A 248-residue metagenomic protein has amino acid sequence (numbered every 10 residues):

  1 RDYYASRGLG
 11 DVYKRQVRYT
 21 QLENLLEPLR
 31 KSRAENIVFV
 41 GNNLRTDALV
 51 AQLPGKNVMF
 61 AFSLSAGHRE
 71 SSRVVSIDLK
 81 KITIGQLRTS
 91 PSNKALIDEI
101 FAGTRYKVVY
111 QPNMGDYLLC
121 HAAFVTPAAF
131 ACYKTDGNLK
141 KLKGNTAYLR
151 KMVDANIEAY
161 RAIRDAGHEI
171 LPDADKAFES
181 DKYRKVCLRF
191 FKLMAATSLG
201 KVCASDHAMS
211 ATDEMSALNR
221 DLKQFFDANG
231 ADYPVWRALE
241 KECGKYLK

Functional and structural regions predicted by a protein language model:
D2-Y13: Single conserved hydrophobic/aromatic residue that forms the stacking wall/gate of nucleotide- or nucleobase-binding
D11, R33-I37, A228: Short active-site oxyanion
Q16-R18, G41: Glycine-rich, N-terminal phosphate-binding loop of Rossmann-like dinucleotide-binding domains
L29-D47: ADP-ribose/adenylate-binding Rossmann-like module
L44-H121, P127: Rossmann-fold dinucleotide-binding core
R73-T83, Y133-G144, S198-M209: Helix-loop-beta segment of a Rossmann-like dinucleotide-binding subdomain
G115-K143, A147-Y160: Active-site-proximal catalytic alpha-helix in oxidoreductases
I157-Y160, R164-K248: NAD(P)-dependent Rossmann-like dehydrogenase/reductase catalytic/cofactor-binding core
